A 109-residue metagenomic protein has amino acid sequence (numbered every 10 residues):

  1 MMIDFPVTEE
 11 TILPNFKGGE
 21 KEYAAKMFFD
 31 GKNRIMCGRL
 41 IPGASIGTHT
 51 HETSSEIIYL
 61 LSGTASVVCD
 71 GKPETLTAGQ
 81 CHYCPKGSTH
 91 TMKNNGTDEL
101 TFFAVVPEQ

Functional and structural regions predicted by a protein language model:
M1-R34, G47: A short, N-terminal "cap"/entry segment at the start of jelly-roll beta-barrel domains of the cupin/DSBH fold
N33, T53, T97-D98: Short strand-connecting beta-turns/loops that link adjacent beta-strands
M36-H51: Conserved short histidine dyad/triad with adjacent acidic residue
S45-I46, S66, H82, K86-T91: Histidine-centered metal-chelating micro-motifs
T53-A65: Glycine- and acidic-residue-biased ligand/ion/polar-headgroup-sensing regions
T64-S66, P73, T89, E99: Structural motif
K72-K86: Short acidic-glycine-tyrosine-enriched beta hairpin
K86-Q109: Ligand-binding loop in jelly-roll beta-barrel domains
